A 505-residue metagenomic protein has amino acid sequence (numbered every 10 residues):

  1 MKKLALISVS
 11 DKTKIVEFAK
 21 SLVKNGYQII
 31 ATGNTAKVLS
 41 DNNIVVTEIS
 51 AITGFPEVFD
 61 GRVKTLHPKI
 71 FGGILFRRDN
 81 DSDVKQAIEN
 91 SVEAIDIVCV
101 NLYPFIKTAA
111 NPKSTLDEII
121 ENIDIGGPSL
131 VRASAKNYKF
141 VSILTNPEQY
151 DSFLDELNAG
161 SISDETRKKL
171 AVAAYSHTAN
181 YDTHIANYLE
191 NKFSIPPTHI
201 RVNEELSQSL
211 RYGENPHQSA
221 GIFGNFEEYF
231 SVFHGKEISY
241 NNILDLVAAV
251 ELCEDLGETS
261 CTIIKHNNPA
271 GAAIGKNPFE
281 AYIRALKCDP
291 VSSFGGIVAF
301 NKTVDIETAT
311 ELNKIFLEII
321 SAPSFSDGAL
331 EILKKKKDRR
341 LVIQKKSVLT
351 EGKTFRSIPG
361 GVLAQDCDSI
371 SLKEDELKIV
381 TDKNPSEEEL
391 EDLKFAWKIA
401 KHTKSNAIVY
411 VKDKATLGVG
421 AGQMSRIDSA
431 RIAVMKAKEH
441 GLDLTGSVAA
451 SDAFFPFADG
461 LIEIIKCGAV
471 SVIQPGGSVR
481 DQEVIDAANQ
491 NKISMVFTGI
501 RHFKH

Functional and structural regions predicted by a protein language model:
M1-F55: N-terminal glycine-/serine-/threonine-rich phosphate-binding loop
K3-I7, K12, I97-V100, Y181-I185 (+1 more regions): ATP-dependent carboxylate/acyl-activation modules
V23, S40, D124, A135 (+3 more regions): Anion (oxyanion) recognition and catalysis
N34-P104: Glycine-rich nucleotide/cofactor/substrate-binding loop typically near the N-terminus or early in the first domain
R78-P128, R132-S134, K378, D382-E387: Active-site/ligand-binding-proximal alpha/beta "capping" segment
D96-N111, T115-E118, P147-K192: Internal, active-site/partner-interface "lid" segment
N122-K139, N146-Q149, K404: Short alpha-helices
